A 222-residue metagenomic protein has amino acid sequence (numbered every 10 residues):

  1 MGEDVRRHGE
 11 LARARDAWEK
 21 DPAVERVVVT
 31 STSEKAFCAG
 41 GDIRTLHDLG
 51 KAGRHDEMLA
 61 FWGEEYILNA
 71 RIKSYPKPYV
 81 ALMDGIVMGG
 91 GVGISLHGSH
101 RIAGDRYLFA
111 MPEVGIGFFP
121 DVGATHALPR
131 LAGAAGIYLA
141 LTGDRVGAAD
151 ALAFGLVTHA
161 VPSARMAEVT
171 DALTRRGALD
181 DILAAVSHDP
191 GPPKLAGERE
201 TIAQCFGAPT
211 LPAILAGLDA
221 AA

Functional and structural regions predicted by a protein language model:
M1-T30, A70: Conserved CoA-thioester-binding segment of acyl-CoA-metabolizing enzymes
A14, E64-Y75: Catalytic-core regions built around general acid/base machinery
V29, D42, I94-S95, D150-A151: Hydrophobic/aromatic residues within transmembrane alpha-helices of multi-pass small-molecule transporters
S31-I67, G117: Glycine- (often His-adjacent) and acidic-residue-rich active-site loop that binds/positions the CoA thioester
I72-I116, L139, A148: Glycine-rich beta-to-alpha active-site loop
G98-D121, G155-T170: Gly/Pro- and small hydrophobic-enriched strand-loop and loop-to-helix capping segments that sit at the rims
P129-R176: Loop-centered beta-sheet repeat module
L156-V157, V161-A222: Amphipathic alpha-helical blocks and their helix-capping loop/short-beta junctions
